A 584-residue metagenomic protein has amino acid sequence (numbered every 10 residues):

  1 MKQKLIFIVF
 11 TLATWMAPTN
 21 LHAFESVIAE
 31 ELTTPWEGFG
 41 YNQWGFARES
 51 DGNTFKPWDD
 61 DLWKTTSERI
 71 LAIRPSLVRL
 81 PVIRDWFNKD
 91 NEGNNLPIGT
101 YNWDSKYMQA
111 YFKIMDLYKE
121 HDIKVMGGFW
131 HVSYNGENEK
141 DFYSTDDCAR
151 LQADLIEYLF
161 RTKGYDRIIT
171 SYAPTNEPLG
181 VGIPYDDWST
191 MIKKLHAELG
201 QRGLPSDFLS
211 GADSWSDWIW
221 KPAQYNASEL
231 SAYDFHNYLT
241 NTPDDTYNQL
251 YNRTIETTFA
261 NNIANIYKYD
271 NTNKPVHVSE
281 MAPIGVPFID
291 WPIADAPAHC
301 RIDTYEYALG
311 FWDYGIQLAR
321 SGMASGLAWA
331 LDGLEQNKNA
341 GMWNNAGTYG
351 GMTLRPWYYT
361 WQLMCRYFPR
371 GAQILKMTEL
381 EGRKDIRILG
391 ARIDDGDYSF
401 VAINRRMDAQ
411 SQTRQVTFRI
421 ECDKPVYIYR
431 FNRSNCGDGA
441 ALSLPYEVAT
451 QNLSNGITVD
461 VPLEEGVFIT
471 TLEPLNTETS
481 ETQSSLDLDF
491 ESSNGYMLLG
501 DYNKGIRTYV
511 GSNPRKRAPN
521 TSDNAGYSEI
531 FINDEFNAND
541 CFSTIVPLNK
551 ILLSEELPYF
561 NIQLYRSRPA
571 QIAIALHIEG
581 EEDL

Functional and structural regions predicted by a protein language model:
A29-E30, E37-F39, T477-G511: Extracellular carbohydrate-recognition regions
I70-N248: Substrate-binding cleft and catalytic face of glycoside hydrolase catalytic domains, especially the flexible beta-alpha
V125, D534-L584: Extracellular ligand-binding interfaces
P184-Y314, S321: Noncatalytic carbohydrate-binding groove/subsite architecture in carbohydrate-active enzymes
A282-I388, D394: Aromatic/acidic polysaccharide-binding cleft in carbohydrate-active enzymes
E381-K424, L463-T471: Carbohydrate-binding surface patches
Y446-E478: C-terminal beta-strand-rich structural cap/linker in extracellular carbohydrate-active enzymes
N513-F542: Short carbohydrate-recognition loop motifs
